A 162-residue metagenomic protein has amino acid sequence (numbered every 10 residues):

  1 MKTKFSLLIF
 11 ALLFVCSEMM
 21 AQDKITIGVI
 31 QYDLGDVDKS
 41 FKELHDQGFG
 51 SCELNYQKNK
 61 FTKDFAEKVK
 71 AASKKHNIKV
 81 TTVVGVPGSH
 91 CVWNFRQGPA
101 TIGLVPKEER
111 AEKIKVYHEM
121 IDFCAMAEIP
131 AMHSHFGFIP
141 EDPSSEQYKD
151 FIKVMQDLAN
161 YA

Functional and structural regions predicted by a protein language model:
M1-D23: Bacterial Sec-dependent N-terminal signal peptides
I25-Q31, C52-L54, V80-P87, M132-S134: Hydrophobic faces of well-ordered beta-strands that scaffold small-molecule active sites in alpha/beta enzyme cores
I30-D38, N55-K68, C91, I139-E146: Acidic-and-aromatic substrate-binding clefts and catalytic sites of carbohydrate-active enzymes
Y32-K58, F123-E128: Catalytic domains of carbohydrate-active enzymes, especially glycoside hydrolases
D38, N94-A162: Active-site acidic/histidine proton-transfer and metal-coordination neighborhood in alpha/beta enzyme cores
L44, C52, S73, V83 (+3 more regions): Conserved, mostly hydrophobic/aromatic
T62-T81, Y117-M126: Short amphipathic alpha-helices and their capping/turn segments at secondary-structure boundaries
V69-P87, D150-A162: Alpha-helix-loop-beta-strand connector modules within alpha/beta enzyme cores
